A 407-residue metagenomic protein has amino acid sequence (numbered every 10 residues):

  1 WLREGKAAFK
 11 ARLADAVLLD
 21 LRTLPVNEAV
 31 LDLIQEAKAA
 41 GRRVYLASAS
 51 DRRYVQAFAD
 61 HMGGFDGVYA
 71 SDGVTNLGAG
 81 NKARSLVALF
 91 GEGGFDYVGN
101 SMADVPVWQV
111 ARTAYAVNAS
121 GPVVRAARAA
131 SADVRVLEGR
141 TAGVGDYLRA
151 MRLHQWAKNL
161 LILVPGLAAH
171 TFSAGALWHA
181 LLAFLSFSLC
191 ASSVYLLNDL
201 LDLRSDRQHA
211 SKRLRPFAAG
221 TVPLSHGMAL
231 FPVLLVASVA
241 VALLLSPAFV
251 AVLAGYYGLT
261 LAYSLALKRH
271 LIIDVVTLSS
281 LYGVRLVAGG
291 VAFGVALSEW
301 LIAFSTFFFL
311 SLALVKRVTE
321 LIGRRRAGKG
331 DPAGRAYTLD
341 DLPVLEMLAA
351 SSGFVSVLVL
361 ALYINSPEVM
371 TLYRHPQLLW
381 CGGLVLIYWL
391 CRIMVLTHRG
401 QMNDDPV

Functional and structural regions predicted by a protein language model:
L18-A169: C-terminal cap/substrate-recognition subdomain and adjoining C-terminal extension of metal-dependent phosphatase-like
V98, C190-A218, L267, I272-I273 (+2 more regions): Acidic (Asp/Glu-rich) catalytic motifs at the cytosolic membrane interface
G145-L148, D206-G227, P332-V344, P406-V407: Juxtamembrane helix-capping/reentrant segments at transmembrane boundaries
R149-N159, V222-F231, I273-L278, L342-S356: Select subsegments of transmembrane alpha-helices in polytopic membrane proteins, especially boundary-proximal
S173-L201, A248-Y263: Membrane-embedded alpha-helical segments that form the functional core of polytopic membrane enzymes, especially those
Q208-L253, E299-L310, M347-A350: Multi-pass membrane catalytic core of lipid/isoprenoid biosynthesis enzymes
M228-S264, K268, L358-I387: Transmembrane helix-loop-helix
L265, G283-V407: C-terminal membrane-associated helical module and adjoining short loops/tails
